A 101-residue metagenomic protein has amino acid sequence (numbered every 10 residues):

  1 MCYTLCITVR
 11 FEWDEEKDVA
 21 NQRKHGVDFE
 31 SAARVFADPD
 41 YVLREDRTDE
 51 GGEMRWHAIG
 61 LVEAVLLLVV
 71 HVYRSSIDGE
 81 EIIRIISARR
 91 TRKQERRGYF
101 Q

Functional and structural regions predicted by a protein language model:
M1-Q101: Ribonuclease/tRNase effector modules and their secretory precursors
